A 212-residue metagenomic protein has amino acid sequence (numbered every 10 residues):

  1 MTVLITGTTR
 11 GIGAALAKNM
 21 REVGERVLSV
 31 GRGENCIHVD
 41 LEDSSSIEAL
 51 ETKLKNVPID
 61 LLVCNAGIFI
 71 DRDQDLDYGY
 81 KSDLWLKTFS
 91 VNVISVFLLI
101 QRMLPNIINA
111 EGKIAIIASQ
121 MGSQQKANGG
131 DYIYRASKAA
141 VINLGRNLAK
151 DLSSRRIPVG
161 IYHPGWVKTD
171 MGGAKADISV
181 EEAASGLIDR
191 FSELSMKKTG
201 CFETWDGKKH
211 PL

Functional and structural regions predicted by a protein language model:
T6, I59-F69, N92, I116 (+1 more regions): Rossmann-fold scaffold of SDR-type NAD(P)-dependent oxidoreductases
T6-N19: N-terminal Rossmann NAD(P)H-binding glycine-rich loop of SDR-like oxidoreductase domains
R32-S45: Rossmann-fold cofactor-recognition segment
C36, T88-F89: A hydrophobic alpha-helix adjacent to the NAD(P)-binding/active-site core of NAD(P)-dependent oxidoreductases, strongly
E42-P58: Conserved Rossmann-fold cofactor-binding substructure of NAD(P)-dependent oxidoreductases
I68-F69, D75-T88, I94, L98 (+1 more regions): Catalytic loop of short-chain dehydrogenase/reductase
R102-E111: A short helix-coil junction within the Rossmann-fold of NAD(P)-dependent oxidoreductases
I161-Y162, G173-L212: C-terminal helical subdomain
